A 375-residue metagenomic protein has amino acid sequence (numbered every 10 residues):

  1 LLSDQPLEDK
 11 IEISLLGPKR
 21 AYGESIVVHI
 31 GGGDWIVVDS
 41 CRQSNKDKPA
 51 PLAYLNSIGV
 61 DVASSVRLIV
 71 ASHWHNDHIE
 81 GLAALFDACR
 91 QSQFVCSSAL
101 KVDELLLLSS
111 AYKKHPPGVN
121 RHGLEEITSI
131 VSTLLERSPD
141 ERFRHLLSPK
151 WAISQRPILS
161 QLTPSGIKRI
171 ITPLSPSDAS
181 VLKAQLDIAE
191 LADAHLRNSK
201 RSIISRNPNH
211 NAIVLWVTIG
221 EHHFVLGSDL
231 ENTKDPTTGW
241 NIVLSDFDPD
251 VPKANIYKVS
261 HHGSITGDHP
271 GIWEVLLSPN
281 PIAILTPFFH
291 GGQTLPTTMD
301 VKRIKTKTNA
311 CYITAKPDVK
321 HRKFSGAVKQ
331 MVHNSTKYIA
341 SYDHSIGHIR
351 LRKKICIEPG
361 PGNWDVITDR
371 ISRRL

Functional and structural regions predicted by a protein language model:
L1-S14, E80, A84-G227, E231-T233 (+1 more regions): Flexible, acidic/histidine-containing loops and adjacent segments that form or flank the divalent-metal
D4-V62, P208-P236: Conserved beta-strand hairpin/beta-sheet module of binuclear metal-dependent hydrolase folds, prominently
A21-E24, A50-L55, E80, G239-D246 (+1 more regions): Alpha-helical scaffolding within the catalytic cores of extracellular/periplasmic polymer-degrading hydrolases
Y22, S44-N45, W74-E80, K101-E104 (+4 more regions): Active-site environment of divalent metal-dependent phosphoester hydrolases
V27, W35-D39, R67-A71, Q93-S97 (+5 more regions): Structural recognition of the beta-strand scaffold that forms the well-ordered cores of secreted hydrolase catalytic
K46-C96, D246-S264, L277-A283: Active-site metal-binding motif and surrounding structural segment of the metallo-beta-lactamase
G81-L85, D268-L276, T297-R303: A short acidic, amphipathic alpha-helical/loop segment
L215, G220-E274, I284: Long, well-ordered mid-to-C-terminal structural blocks that present hydrophobic/aromatic surfaces
